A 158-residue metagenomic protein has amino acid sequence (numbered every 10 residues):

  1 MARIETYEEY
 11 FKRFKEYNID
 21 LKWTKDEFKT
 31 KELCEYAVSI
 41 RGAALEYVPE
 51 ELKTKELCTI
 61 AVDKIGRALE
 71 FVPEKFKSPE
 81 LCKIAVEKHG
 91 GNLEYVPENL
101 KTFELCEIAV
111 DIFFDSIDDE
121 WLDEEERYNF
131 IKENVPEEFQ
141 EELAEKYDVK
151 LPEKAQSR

Functional and structural regions predicted by a protein language model:
A2-R158: Non-catalytic tandem-repeat scaffold regions and their flanking low-complexity/translocation tails
